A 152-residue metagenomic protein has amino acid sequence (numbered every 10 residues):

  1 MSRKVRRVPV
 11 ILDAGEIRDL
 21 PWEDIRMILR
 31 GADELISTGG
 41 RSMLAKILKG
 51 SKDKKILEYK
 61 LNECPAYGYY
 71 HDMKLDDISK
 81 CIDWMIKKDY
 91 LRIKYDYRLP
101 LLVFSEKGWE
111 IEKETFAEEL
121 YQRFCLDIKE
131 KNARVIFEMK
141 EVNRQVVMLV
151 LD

Functional and structural regions predicted by a protein language model:
M1-D152: Accessory DNA-binding and partner-docking regions appended to nucleic-acid-acting proteins, especially the terminal
